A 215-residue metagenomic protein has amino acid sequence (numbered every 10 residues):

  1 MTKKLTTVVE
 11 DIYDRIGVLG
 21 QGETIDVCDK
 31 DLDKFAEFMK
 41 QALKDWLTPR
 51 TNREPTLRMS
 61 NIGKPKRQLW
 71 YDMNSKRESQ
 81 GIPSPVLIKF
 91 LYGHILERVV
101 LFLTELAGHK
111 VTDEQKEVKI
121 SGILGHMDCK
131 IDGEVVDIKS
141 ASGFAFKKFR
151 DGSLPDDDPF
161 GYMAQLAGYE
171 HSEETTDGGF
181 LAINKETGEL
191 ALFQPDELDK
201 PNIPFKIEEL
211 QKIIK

Functional and structural regions predicted by a protein language model:
M1-V135, A141-S153, F160: Metal-dependent nuclease catalytic cores that hydrolyze phosphodiester bonds in DNA/RNA, characterized by
V27, D156, G168, S172-K215: Metal-dependent nuclease catalytic regions and adjoining charged, substrate-binding loops involved in nucleic-acid end
V99, A164-G168: Short Gly/charged-rich anion-binding patches and loops
I138-K139, L181: Beta-strand residues in well-ordered beta-sheet regions across diverse protein folds
D157-Q165: Active-site glycine-rich loop that binds ribose-phosphate moieties when present
